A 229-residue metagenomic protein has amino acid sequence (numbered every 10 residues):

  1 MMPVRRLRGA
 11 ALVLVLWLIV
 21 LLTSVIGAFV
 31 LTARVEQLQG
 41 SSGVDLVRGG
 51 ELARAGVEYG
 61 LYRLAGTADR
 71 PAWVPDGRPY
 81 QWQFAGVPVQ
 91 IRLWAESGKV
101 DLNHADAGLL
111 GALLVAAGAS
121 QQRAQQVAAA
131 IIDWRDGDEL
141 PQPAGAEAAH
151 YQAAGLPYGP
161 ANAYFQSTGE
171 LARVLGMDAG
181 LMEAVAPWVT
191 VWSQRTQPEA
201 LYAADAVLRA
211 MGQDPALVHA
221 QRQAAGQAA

Functional and structural regions predicted by a protein language model:
M2-A229: Compositionally biased linear targeting/interaction segments
